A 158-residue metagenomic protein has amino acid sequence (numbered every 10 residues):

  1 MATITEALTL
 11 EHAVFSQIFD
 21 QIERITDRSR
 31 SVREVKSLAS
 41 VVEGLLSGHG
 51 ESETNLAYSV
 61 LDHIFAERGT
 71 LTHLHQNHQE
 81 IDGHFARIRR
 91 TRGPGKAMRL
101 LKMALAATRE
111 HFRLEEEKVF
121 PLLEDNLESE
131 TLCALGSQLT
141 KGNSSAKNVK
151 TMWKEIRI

Functional and structural regions predicted by a protein language model:
M1-I158: Small-residue-biased structural context
